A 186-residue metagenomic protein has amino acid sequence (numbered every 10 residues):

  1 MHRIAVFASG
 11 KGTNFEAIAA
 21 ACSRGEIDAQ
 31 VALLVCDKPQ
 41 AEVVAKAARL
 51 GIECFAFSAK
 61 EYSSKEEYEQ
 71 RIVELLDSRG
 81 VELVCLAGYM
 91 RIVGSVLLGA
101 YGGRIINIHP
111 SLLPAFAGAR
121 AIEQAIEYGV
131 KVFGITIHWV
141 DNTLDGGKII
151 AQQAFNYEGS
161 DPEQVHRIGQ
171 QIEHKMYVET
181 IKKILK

Functional and structural regions predicted by a protein language model:
M1-E42: N-terminal Rossmann-like dinucleotide-binding module
E16-A20, Q70-D77, K175-V178, K182: Amphipathic, non-transmembrane alpha-helical secondary structure
A21, M90-K186: Donor/substrate-binding cores of folate-linked one-carbon enzymes
I27-R71: Short, surface-exposed acidic-centric catalytic microdomains
A32, E82, G103: Conserved acidic residues
C36-D37, E61, K65-E69, R79-S95: N-terminal glycine-rich "phosphate-gripper" loop used for MgATP/nucleotide binding and carboxylate activation
E53, E82, K131: Residue-level detector of anion-binding/catalytic polar loops
